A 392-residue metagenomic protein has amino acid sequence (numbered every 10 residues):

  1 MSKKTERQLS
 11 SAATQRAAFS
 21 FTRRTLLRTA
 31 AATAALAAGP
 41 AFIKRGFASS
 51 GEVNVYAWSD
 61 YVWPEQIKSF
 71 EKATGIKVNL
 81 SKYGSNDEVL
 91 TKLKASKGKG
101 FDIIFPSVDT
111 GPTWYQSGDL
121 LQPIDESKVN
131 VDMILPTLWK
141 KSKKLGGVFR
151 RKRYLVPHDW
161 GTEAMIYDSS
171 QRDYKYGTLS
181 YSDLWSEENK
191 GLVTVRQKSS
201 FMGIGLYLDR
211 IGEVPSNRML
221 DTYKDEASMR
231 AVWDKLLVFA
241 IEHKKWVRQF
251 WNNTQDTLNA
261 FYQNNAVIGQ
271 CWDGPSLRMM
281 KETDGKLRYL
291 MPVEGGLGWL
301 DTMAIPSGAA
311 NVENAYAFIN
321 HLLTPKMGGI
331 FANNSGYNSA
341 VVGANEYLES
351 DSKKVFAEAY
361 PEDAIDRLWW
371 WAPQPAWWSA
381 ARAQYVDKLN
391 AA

Functional and structural regions predicted by a protein language model:
M1-F21, A34: N-terminal secretory signal peptides
F19-T25, L36-G51: N-terminal twin-arginine translocation
F47, D301, P306-R367: Mature extracytoplasmic/periplasmic domains
F47-W114: Early extracytoplasmic/lumenal segment of secretory-pathway proteins
V108-G111, Q116-R248, N252-D256: Extracytoplasmic ligand-binding site segments that recognize negatively charged/polar headgroups
T110-T113, Q270-G285: A ligand-binding cleft/hinge motif common to bilobed small-molecule-binding domains
D234, V238-H243, D273, T283-A304: Periplasmic-binding protein-like
N259, E362-A392: Conserved C-terminal helix/tail region of periplasmic/extracytoplasmic solute-binding proteins
